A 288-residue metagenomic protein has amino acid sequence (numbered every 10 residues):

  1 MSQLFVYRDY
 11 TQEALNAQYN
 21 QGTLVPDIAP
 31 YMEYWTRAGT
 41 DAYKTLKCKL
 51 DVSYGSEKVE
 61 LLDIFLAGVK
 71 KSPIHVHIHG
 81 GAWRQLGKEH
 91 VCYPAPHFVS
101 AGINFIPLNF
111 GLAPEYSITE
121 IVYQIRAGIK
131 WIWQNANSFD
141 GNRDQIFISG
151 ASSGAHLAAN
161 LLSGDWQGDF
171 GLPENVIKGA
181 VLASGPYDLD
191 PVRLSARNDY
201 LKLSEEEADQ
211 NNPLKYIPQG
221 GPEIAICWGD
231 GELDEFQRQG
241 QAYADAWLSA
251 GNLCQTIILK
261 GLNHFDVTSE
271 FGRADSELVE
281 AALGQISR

Functional and structural regions predicted by a protein language model:
S2-R288: Alpha/beta-hydrolase superfamily serine-hydrolase fold, recognizing
